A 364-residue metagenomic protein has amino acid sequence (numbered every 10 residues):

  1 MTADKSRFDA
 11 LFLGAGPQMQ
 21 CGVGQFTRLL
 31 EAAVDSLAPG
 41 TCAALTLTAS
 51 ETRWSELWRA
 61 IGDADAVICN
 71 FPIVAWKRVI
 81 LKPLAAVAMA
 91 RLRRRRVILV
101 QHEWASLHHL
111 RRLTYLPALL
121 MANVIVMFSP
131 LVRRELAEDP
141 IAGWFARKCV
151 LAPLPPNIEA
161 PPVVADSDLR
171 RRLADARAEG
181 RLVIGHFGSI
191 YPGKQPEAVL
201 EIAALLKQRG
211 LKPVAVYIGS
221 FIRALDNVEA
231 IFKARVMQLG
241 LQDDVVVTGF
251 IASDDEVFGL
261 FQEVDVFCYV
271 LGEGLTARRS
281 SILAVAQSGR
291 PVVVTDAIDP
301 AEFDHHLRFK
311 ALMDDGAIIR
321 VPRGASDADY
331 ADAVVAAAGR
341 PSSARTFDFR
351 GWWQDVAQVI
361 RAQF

Functional and structural regions predicted by a protein language model:
G22, V321-F364: A charged, aromatic-enriched C-terminal amphipathic alpha-helix characteristic of glycosyltransferases across folds
G24-L29, Y191-L205: A conserved mid-protein helix/loop that constitutes part of the nucleotide-sugar donor-binding site
A122-R170: Donor nucleotide-sugar binding/catalytic pocket of nucleotide-sugar-dependent glycosyltransferases
A174-K194, A203, V216: Conserved donor-binding/catalytic core segment of Leloir-type glycosyltransferases
V214-A230, F250: Glycosyltransferase donor-sugar binding loop
E229-I251, D315: Nucleotide-activated donor-binding/catalytic signature segment of Leloir-type glycosyltransferases, i.e., the conserved
G259-T276: Acidic donor-binding loop of glycosyltransferase active sites
F267, Q287, P291-D296, P300: Short hydrophobic beta-strand element within catalytic cores of glycosyltransferases and related nucleotide-activated
